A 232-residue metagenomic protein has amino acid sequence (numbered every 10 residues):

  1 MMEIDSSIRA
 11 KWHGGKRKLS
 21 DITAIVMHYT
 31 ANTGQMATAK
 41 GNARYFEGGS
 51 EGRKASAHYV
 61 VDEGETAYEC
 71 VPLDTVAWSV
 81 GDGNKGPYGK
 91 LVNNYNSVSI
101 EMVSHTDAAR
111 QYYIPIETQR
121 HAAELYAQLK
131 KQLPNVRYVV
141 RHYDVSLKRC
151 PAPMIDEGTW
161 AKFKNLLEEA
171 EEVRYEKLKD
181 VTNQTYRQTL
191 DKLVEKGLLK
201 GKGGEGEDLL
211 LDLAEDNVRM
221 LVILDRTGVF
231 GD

Functional and structural regions predicted by a protein language model:
M1-N93: N-terminal catalytic cores of peptidoglycan-degrading enzymes
E3-S7, G14, K18-L19, I25 (+2 more regions): Basic/polar, cationic surfaces and motifs that engage anionic cell-wall and phosphate/carboxylate ligands
A31, D74, M102-S104, Y143 (+1 more regions): Short, small-residue-rich loop/turn micro-motifs
G34-M36, L147-P153, V229: Secretory-pathway/luminal and periplasmic proteins that interact with or process carbohydrate-rich
A55, E117-Q128, K162, Q184-Q188 (+2 more regions): Extracytoplasmic/secreted proteins, especially bacterial periplasmic and envelope-associated proteins
S56-V61, V98-M102, L193: Catalytic nucleophile-His microenvironment captured as a short glycine-rich beta-strand/loop that brackets
P72, A127-N135, N165-E168, V194-L198 (+1 more regions): Sec-exported extracytoplasmic/periplasmic mature domains
E171-D232: Short, solvent-exposed alpha-helical surface patches in non-cytosolic proteins
